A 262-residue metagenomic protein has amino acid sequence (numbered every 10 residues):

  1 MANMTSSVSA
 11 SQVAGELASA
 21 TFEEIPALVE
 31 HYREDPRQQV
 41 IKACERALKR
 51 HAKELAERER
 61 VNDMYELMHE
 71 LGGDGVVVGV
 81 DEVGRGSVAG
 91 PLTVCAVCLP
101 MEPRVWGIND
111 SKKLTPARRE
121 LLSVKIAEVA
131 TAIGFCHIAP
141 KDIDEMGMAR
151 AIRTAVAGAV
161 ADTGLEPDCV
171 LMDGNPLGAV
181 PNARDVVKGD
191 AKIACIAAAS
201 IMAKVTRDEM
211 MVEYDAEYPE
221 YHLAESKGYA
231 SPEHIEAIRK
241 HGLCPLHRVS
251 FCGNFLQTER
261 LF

Functional and structural regions predicted by a protein language model:
M1-V78, R85-F262: RNase H-like, Mg2+-dependent phosphodiesterase core, and more generally RNA phosphate-backbone-engaging helix-loop
